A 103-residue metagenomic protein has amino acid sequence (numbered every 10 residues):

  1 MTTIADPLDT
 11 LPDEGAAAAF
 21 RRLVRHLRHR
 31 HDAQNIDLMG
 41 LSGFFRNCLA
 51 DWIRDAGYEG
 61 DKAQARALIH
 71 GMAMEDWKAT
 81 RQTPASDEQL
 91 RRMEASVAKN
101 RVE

Functional and structural regions predicted by a protein language model:
T2-E103: Domain-level signature for proteins that mediate thiol-based redox and metal-cofactor handling
